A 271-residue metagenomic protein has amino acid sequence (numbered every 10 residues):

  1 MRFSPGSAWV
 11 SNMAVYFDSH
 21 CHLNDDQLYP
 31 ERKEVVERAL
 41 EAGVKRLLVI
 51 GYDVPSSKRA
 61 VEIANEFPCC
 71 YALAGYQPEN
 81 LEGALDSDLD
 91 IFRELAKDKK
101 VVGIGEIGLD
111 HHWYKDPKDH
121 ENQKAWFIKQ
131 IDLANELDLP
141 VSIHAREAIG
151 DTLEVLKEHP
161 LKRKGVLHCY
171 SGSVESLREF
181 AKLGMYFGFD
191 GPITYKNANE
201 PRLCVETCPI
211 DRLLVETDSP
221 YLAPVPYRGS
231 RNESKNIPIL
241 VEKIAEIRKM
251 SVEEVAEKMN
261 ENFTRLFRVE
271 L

Functional and structural regions predicted by a protein language model:
R2-L271: Mid-domain alpha/beta scaffold segments of enzyme catalytic cores
